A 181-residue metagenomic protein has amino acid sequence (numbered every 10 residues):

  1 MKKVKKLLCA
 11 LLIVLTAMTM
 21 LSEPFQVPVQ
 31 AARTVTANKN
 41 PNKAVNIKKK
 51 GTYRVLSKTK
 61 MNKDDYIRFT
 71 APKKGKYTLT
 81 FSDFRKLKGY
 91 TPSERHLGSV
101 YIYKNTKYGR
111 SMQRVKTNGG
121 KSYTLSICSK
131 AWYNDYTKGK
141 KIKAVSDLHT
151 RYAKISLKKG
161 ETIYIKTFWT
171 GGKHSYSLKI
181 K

Functional and structural regions predicted by a protein language model:
M1-V27: Sec-dependent N-terminal signal peptides of Gram-positive bacterial secreted proteins and lipoproteins
P24, D83, W169-G171: Surface-exposed loop/turn motifs at beta-strand-loop junctions within extracellular Ig-like and Fibronectin type III
Q26-R68, K74, N118-G120, K130-A131 (+1 more regions): Non-catalytic extracellular/lumenal accessory regions of secreted precursors
D65-I67, G89-G98, H149-A153, K166-K181: Edge beta-strands of jelly-roll/beta-sandwich modules across compartments, strongly enriched in secreted/luminal
G75-K76, K154-T170: Noncatalytic modules at the cell exterior or secretory-pathway interfaces, chiefly beta-strand-rich lectin/adhesion
K76-K86: A short beta-strand element within beta-rich, extracytoplasmic domains of secreted/secretory-pathway proteins
K88-R114: Short, surface-exposed beta-strand/strand-loop-strand elements in extracellular ectodomains
K140-I155: Signal that preferentially marks extracellular ectodomain short beta-strand elements of beta-sandwich modules
